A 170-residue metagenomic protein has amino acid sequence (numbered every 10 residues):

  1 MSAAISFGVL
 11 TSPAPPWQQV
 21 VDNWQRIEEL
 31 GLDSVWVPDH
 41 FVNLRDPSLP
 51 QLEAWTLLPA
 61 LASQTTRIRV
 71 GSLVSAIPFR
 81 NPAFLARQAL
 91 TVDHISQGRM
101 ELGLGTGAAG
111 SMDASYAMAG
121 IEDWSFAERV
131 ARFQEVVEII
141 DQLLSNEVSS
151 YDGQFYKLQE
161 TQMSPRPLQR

Functional and structural regions predicted by a protein language model:
M1-Q64, R170: N-terminal beta1-alpha1-beta2 module of alpha/beta enzyme domains
M1-S12, R67, A109-A114, K157-R170: N-terminal small/glycine-rich loop or linker at the start of catalytic domains across soluble metabolic enzymes
A4-G8, S34, R67-V74, R99-G103: Structural preference for beta-strand elements that scaffold enzyme active sites
I5-P15, F79-S150: Flexible, glycine-rich active-site loops centered on histidine and acidic residues that chelate a metal or position
F41, A76, T106-G110, F155 (+1 more regions): Short, flexible active-site-adjacent loop segments at beta-strand->alpha-helix junctions, enriched in small/polar
S48-S72, R132-I139, L143: Alpha-helix-loop-beta-strand connector modules within alpha/beta enzyme cores
S149-K157: Short, flexible loop/turn segments with low-complexity composition
